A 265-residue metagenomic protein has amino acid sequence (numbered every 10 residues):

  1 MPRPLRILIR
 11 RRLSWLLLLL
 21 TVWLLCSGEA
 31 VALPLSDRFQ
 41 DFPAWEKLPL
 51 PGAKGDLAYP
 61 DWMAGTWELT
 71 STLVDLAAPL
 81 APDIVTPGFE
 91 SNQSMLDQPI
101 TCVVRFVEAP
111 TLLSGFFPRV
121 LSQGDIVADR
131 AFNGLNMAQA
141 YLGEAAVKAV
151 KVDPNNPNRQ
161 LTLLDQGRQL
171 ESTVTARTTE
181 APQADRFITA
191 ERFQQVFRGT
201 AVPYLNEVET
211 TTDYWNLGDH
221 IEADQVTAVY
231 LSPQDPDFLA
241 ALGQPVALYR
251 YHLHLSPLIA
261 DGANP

Functional and structural regions predicted by a protein language model:
R3-L17: Bacterial N-terminal signal peptides that target proteins for export
W15-C26: Bacterial N-terminal signal peptides
L20, G65, T212: Residue-level detector of short, conserved catalytic/binding motifs and their immediate flanks
A30-P34: Boundary at the C-terminal end of the N-terminal hydrophobic targeting segment
L35-D61, L69-P265: Soluble ligand-binding/transfer domains with enclosed cavities or grooves
